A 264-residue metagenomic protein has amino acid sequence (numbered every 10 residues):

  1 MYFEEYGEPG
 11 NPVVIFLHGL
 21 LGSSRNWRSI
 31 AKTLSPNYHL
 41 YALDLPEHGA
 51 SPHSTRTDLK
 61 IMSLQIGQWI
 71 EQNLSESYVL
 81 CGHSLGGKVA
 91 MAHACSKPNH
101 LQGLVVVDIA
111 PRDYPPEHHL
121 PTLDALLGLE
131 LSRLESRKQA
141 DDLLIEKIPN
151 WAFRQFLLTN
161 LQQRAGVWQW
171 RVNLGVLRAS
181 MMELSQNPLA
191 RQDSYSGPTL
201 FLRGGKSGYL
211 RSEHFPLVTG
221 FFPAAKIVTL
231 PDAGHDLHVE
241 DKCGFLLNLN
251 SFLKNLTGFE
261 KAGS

Functional and structural regions predicted by a protein language model:
Y6-P52: Conserved HGGG/HGGXW glycine-rich cap/lid loop of the alpha/beta-hydrolase fold
A31-K32, Y41-C81, L247: Active-site loop/oxyanion-hole signature of alpha/beta-hydrolase fold enzymes
D44-G49, A110, A233-G234: Short beta-to-alpha linker loops that shape the active-site pocket of alpha/beta-hydrolase fold enzymes
G82, G86, A90: Gly/Ala-rich beta-loop-alpha elbow adjacent to hydrolase catalytic centers
M91-C95, Q102-L134: Flexible "cap/lid" loop of the alpha/beta hydrolase fold
E117, S132-Q186: Conserved alpha/beta-hydrolase catalytic His-Asp/Glu region
G166-F221, T229: Conserved serine/cysteine hydrolase catalytic core
A233-K242, L246: Catalytic histidine-centered segment of alpha/beta-hydrolase-like enzymes
